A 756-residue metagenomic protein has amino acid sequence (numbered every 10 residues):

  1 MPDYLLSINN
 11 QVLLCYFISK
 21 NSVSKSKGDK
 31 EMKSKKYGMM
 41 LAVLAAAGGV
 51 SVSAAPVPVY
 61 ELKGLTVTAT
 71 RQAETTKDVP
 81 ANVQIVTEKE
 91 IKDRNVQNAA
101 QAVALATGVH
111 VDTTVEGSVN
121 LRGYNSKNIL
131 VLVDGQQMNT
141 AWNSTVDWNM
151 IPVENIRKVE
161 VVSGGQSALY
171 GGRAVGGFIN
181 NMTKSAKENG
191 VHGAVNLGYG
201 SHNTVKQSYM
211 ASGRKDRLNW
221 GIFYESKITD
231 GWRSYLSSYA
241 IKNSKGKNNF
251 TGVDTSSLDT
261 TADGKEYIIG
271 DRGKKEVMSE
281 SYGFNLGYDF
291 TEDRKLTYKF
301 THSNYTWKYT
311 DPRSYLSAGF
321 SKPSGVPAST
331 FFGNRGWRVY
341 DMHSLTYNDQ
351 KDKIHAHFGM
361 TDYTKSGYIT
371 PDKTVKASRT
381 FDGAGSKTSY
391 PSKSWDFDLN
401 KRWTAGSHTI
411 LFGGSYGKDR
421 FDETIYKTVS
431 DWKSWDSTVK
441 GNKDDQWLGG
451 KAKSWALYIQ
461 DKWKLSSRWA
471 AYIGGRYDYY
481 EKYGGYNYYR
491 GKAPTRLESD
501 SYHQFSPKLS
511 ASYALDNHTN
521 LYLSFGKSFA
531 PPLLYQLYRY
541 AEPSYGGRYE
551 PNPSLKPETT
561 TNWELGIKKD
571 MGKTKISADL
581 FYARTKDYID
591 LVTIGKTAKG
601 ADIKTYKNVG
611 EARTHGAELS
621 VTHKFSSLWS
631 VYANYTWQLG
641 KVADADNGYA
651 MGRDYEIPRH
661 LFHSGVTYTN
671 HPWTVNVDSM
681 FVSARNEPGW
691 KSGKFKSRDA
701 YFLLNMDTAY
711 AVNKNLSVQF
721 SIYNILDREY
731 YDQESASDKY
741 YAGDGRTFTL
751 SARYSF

Functional and structural regions predicted by a protein language model:
C15-F17, Y235-L236, F529, R584-K586 (+2 more regions): C-terminal beta-signal and adjacent terminal beta-strands/loops of Gram-negative outer-membrane beta-barrel proteins
Q97-A102, G117-N120, L132, D147-P152 (+3 more regions): N-terminal periplasmic accessory domains that precede and gate Gram-negative outer-membrane beta-barrel machines
Q137-G164: Short acidic/polar hinge/loop motifs at secondary-structure boundaries that mediate gating or recognition
Y199-I228, L236-K308, V339-T346, T404: Transmembrane beta-barrel wall of Gram-negative outer-membrane proteins
G287-N304, N334-Y489, S512-A514, K569-D570 (+4 more regions): Face-selective signature of the C-terminal outer-membrane beta-barrel domain
T291, S407-L411, S415, L448-R584 (+5 more regions): Structural signature of Gram-negative outer-membrane beta-barrels, strongest in the C-terminal barrel of TonB-dependent
N348-I369, S512-A514, N520-G526, S554-H615 (+1 more regions): Membrane-embedded beta-barrel scaffold of Gram-negative outer-membrane proteins
K464-A471, F581-T585, A601-W690, A711-S717 (+3 more regions): Gram-negative outer-membrane beta-barrel transporters
